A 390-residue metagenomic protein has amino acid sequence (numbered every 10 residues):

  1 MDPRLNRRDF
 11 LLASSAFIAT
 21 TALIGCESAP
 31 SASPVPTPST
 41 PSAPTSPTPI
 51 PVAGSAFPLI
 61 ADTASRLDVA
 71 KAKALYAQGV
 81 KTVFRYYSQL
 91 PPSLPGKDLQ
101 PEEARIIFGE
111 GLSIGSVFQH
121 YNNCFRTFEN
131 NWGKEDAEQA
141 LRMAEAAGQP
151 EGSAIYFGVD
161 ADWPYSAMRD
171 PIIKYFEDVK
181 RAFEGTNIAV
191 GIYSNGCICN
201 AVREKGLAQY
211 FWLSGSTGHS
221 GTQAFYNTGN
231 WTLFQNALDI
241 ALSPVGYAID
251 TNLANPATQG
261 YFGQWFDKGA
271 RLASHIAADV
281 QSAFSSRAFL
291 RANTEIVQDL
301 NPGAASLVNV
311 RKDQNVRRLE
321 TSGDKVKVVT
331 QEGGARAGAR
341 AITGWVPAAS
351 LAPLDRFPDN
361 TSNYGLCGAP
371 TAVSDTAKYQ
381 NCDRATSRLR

Functional and structural regions predicted by a protein language model:
M1-I24: N-terminal secretory signal peptides and thylakoid transit peptides that target proteins across membranes
P3, G25-F57, A273-A277: C-terminal segment of N-terminal export signals and the immediately downstream linker at the start of the mature
P49-T63, A72, C199, E204-S282: Functionally critical loop-and-helix segments that line ligand-binding/catalytic clefts of soluble enzyme domains
L59, A64-R66, R85-P164: Substrate-binding cleft of extracellular glycoside hydrolase catalytic domains
T186-N200: Aromatic-lined carbohydrate-recognition surfaces of secreted/lumenal glycan-active proteins
Q298-K312: SH3/SH3-like (including bacterial SH3b) beta-barrel domains that bind proline-rich motifs or cell-wall ligands
N309-A348, R388: SH3/SH3-like beta-barrel superfamily modules
P358-L389: Extended, compositionally biased repeat/scaffold regions that form elongated interaction surfaces
